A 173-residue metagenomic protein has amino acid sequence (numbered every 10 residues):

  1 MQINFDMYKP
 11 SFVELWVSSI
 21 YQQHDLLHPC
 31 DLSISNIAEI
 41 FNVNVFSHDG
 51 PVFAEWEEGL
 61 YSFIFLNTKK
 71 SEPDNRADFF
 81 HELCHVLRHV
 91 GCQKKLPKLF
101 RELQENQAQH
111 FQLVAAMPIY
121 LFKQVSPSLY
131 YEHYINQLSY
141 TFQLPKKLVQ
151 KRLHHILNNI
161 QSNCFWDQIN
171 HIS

Functional and structural regions predicted by a protein language model:
M1-S173: Active-site hotspot residues in diverse enzymes, especially metal/ion-binding acidic/histidine motifs
